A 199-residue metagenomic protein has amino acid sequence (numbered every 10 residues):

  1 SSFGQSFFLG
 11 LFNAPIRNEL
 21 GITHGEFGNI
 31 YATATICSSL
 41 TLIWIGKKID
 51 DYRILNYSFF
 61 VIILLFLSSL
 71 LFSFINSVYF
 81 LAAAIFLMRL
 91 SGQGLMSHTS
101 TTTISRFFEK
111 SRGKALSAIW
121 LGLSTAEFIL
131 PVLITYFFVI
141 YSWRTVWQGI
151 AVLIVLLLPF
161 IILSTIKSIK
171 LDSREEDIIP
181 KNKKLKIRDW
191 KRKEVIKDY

Functional and structural regions predicted by a protein language model:
S1-H24, L42-I45, L130-P131: Extracytoplasmic
T33-I36, S124-T125: Short hydrophobic/small-residue motifs within alpha-helical transmembrane segments of multi-pass transporter-like
L40-V78: Conserved MFS/SLC helix-loop-helix module at the cytosolic interface between two early adjacent transmembrane helices
S77, K191-Y199: Juxtamembrane cytosolic amphipathic helices that cap and anchor the N-termini of specific transmembrane helices
Y79-L95: Hydrophobic core of transmembrane alpha-helices in multi-pass small-molecule transporters, especially MFS/SLC-type
G94-F108: Intracellular juxtamembrane helix-capping segments at the cytosolic ends of symmetry-related transmembrane helices
I119, L123-K170: Helix-loop-helix hairpin linking two adjacent transmembrane segments in secondary transporters
I166-D189: Flexible cytoplasmic inter-helical loops of multi-pass small-molecule transporters
